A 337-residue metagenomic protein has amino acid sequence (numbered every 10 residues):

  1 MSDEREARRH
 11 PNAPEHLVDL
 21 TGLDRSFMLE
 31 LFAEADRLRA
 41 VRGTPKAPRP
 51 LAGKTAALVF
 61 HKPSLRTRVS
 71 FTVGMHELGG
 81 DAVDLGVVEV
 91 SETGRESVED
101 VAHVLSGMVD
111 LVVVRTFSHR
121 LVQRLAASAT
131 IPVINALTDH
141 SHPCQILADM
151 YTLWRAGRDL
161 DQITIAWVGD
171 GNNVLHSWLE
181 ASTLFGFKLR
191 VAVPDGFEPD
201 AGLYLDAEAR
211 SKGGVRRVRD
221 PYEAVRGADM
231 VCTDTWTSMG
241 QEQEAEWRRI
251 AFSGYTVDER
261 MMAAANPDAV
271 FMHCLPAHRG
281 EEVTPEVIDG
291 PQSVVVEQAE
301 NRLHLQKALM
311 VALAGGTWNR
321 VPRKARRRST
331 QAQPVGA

Functional and structural regions predicted by a protein language model:
M1-V69, V73, K324: Positively charged, low-complexity intrinsically disordered leader regions
S2-D3, P285, D289-A337: C-terminal helix-to-coil terminal segments
E15, G43-W154, R279: Phosphate/diphosphate ligand-binding glycine-rich loop within oxidoreductases
L51-A56, D161-I163, D268: Phosphate-coordination loops involved in phosphoryl transfer and adenosine-cofactor binding
H61-V73, R155-T233: Glycine-rich phosphate/diphosphate-binding loop of Rossmann-like nucleotide-binding domains
L78, M108, S128-A129, F185 (+3 more regions): Short, structured coil segments at secondary-structure junctions
E208-P285: Rossmann-like adenosine-cofactor binding region
